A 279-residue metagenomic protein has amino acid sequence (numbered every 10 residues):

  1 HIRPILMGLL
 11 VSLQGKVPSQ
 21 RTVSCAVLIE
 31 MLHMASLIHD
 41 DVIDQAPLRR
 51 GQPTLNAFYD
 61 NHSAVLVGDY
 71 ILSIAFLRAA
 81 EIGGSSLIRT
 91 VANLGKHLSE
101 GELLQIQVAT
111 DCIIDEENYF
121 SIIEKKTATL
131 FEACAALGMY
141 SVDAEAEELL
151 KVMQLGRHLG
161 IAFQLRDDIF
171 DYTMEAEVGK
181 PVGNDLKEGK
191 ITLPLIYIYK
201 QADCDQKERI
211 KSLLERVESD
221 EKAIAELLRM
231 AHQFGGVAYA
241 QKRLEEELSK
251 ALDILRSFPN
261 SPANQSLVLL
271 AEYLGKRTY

Functional and structural regions predicted by a protein language model:
H1-Y279: All-alpha prenyltransferase/terpene-synthase fold signal
